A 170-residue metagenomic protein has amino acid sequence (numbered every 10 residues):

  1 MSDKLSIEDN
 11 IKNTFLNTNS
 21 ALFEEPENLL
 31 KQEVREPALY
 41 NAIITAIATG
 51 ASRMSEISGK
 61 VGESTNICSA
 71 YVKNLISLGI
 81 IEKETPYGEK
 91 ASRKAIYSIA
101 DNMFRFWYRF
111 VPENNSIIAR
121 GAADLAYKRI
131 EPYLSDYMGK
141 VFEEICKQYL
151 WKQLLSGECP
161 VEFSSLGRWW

Functional and structural regions predicted by a protein language model:
M1-R105, R109: Interdomain hinge/linker elements that couple catalytic modules in large macromolecular machines
Y87, A95-W170: A cross-kingdom feature that marks ATP-driven nucleic-acid transaction machinery
